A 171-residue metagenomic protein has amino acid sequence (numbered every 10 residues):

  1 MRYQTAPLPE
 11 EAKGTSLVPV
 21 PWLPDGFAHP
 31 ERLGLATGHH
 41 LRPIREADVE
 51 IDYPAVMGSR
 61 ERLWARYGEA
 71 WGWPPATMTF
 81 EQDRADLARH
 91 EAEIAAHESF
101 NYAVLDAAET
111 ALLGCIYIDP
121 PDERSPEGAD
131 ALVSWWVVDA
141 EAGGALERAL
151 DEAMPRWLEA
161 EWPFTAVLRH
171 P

Functional and structural regions predicted by a protein language model:
R2-E141, E152-P171: GNAT-family acyltransferases
G144-A145: Conserved pre-motif C helix in the palm subdomain of viral-like polymerases
